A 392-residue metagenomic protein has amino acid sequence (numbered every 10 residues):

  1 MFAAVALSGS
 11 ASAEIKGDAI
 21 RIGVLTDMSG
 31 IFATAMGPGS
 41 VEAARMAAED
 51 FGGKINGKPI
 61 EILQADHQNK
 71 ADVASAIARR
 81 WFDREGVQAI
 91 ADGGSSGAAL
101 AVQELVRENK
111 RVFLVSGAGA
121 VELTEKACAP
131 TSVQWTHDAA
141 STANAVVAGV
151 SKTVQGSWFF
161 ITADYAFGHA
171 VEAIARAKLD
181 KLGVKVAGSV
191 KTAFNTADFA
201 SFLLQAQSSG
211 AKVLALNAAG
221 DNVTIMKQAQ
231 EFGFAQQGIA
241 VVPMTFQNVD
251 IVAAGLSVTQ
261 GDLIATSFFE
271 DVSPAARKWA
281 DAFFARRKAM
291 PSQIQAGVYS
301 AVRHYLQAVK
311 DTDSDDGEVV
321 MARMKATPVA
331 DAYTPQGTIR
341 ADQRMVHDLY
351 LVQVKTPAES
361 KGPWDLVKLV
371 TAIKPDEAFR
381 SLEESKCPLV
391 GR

Functional and structural regions predicted by a protein language model:
M1, S12-R392: Extracytosolic ligand-binding ectodomains
S8-S10: N-terminal signal peptide c-region/cleavage motif recognized by signal peptidases
